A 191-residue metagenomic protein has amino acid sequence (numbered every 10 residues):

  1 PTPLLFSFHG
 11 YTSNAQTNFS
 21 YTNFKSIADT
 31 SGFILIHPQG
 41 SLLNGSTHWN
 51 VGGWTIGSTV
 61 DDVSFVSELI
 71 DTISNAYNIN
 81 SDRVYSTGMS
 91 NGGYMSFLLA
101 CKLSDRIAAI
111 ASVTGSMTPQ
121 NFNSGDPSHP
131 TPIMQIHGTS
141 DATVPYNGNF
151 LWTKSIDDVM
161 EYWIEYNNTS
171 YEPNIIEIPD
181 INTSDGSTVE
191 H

Functional and structural regions predicted by a protein language model:
P1-L4, S128-P130: Proline/glycine-enriched tight loop/beta-turn segments at coil->beta junctions that connect or precede beta-strands
T2-Y85, M95-L98, K102: Serine-hydrolase catalytic machinery in alpha/beta-hydrolase-like enzymes
F8-G10, S90, I136: Conserved beta-strand->loop/alpha-helix structural units within folded catalytic cores of enzymes with alpha/beta
S13, L42, G93, M117-T118 (+1 more regions): Active-site micro-motifs of SAM-dependent methyltransferase domains
S20, S74-T131: Primarily recognizes the serine-hydrolase "nucleophile elbow" in alpha/beta-hydrolase and SGNH/GDSL folds
Q39-G40, G88, T114, H137: A cross-domain feature marking catalytic cores of carbohydrate-active enzymes and several ubiquitous metabolic/repair
A108-T188: The feature captures the conserved acid-bearing segment of alpha/beta-hydrolase catalytic domains
H191: Substrate-binding cleft/loops of secretory-pathway carbohydrate-active enzymes
